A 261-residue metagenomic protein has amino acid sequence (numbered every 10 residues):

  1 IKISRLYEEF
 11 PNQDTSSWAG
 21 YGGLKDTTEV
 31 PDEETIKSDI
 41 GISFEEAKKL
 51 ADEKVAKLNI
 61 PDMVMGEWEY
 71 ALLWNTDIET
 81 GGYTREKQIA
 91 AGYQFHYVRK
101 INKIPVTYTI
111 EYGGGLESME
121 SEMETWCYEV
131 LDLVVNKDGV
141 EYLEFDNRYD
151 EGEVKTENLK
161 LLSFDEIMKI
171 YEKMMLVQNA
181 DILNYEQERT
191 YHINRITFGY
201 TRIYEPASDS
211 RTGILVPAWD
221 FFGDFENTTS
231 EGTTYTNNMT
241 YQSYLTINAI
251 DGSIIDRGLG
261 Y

Functional and structural regions predicted by a protein language model:
I1-E122: Preferential activation on post-signal-peptide N-terminal prodomains/segments of secreted or lumenal proteins
I1-L6, F10, T107-F145, S230-Y261: A short, surface-exposed beta-strand/turn
A51, W219-F225, G252: Conserved histidines in hydrophobic membrane contexts and catalytic metal-binding motifs
E53-P61, I170-V177, F221: Structured segments of extracytoplasmic/periplasmic soluble domains in secreted or envelope-associated proteins
A90-Q94, W126-Y128, I214-A218, T240: A general secondary-structure signal for short beta-strands and their flanking turns/coil in non-transmembrane regions
Y97-I104, G199-T201, F222-T228: Generic short beta-strand segments
M123-L215: Charged, low-complexity helical/coil segments in non-catalytic cytosolic or luminal regions
E188-Y204, R211-V216, E226-T236, Y244 (+2 more regions): Accessory, solvent-exposed terminal regions and/or long lumenal/extracellular loops of proteins
